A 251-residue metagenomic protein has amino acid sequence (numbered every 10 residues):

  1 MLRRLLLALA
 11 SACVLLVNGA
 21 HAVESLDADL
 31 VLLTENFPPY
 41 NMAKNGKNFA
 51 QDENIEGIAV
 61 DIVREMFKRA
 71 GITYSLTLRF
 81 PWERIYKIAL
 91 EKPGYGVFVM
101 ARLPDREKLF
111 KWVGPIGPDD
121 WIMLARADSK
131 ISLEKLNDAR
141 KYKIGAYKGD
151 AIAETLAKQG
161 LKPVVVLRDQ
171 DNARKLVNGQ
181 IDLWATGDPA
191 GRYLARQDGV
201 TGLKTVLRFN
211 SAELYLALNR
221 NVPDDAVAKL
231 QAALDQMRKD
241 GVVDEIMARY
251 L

Functional and structural regions predicted by a protein language model:
E24-A101, K108, A146: Extracytoplasmic small-molecule ligand-binding "clamshell" domains of the periplasmic binding protein/Venus flytrap
T34-F37, D119-I122, R196-Q231: Periplasmic-binding protein-like
P38, D52-K68, R126-Q159, V165-L167 (+1 more regions): Bilobed "Venus flytrap"/periplasmic-binding protein-like clamshell domains and structurally analogous long
G57-R69, L216-Y250: Extended ligand-binding regions for polar small-molecule ligands
T73, A151-V164, D235-L251: Ligand-binding clefts/hinges and TM-proximal coupling segments of bilobed small-molecule sensing domains
T73-P81, A146, K162-D169, K175 (+1 more regions): Short beta-strand-to-loop elements that line the ligand-binding cleft of bilobed periplasmic-binding protein-like
T77-D138, G149-D150, V206-L207: Acidic, polar ligand-binding/catalytic clefts
L90, M100-L109, D182-N210: A ligand-binding cleft/hinge motif common to bilobed small-molecule-binding domains
